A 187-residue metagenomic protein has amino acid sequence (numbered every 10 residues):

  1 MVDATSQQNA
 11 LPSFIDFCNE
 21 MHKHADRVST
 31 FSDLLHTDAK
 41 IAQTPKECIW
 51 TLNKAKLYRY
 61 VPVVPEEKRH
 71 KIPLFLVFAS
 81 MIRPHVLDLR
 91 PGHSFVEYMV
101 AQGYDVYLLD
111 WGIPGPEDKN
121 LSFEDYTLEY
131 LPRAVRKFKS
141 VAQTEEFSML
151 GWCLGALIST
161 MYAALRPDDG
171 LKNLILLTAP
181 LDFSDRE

Functional and structural regions predicted by a protein language model:
M1-E187: N-terminal cap/leader regions of alpha/beta-hydrolase-fold enzymes, predominantly small-molecule hydrolases
